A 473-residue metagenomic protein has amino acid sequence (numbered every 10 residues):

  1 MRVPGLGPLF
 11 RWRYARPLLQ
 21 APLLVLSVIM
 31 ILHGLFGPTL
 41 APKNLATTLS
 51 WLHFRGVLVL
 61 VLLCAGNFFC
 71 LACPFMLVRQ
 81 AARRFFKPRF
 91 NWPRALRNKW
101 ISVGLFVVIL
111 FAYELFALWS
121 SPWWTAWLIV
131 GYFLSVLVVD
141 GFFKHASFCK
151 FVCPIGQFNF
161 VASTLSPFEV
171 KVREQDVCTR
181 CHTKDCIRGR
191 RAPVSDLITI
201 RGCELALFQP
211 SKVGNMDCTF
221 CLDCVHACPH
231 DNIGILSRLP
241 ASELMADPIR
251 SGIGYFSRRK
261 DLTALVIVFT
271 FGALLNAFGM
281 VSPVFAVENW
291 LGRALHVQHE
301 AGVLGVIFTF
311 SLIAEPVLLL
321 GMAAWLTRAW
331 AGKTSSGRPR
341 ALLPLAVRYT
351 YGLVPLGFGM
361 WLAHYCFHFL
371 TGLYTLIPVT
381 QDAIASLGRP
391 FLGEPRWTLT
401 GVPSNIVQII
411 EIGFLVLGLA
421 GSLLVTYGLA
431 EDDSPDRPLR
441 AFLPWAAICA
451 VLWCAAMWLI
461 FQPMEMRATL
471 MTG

Functional and structural regions predicted by a protein language model:
M1-D185, R201, L207, V225-H226 (+3 more regions): Membrane-embedded alpha-helical bundles of multi-pass integral membrane proteins
G66, K212-N215: Conserved short loop/turn motifs at secondary-structure junctions
R190, C221-L222: Alpha-helical membrane segments and immediately flanking helix-loop junctions that form or couple to the substrate/ion
R190-V213, N232: Solvent-exposed, extramembrane regions of membrane proteins
V213, D223-C224: A short, cysteine/histidine-rich metal-binding "knuckle" motif
D217-C218, P229: A membrane-cytosol interface segment of integral membrane proteins
